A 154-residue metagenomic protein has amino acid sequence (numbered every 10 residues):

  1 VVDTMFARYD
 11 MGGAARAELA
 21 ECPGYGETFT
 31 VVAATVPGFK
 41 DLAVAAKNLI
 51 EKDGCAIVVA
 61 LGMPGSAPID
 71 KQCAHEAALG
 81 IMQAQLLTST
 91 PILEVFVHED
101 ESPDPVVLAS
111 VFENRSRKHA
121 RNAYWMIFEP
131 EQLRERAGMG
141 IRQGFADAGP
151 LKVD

Functional and structural regions predicted by a protein language model:
V1-A33: Glycine-rich phosphate/diphosphate-binding loop of Rossmann-like nucleotide-binding domains
T4-F6, V36, M63-P64, F96-E101: Short, ordered loop/turn segments at secondary-structure junctions
E18-C22, L49-D53, Q83-T88, A123-L133: Change "in soluble alpha/beta enzymes" to "in soluble alpha/beta proteins
T30-D41, H98: Short beta->alpha junction loops
D41-Q85: Glycine-rich phosphate-binding loop
C73-D100, P105, K118: Short, acidic/small-residue loops that bind anionic groups at enzyme active sites
E113-D147: A charged, well-structured terminal subsegment
